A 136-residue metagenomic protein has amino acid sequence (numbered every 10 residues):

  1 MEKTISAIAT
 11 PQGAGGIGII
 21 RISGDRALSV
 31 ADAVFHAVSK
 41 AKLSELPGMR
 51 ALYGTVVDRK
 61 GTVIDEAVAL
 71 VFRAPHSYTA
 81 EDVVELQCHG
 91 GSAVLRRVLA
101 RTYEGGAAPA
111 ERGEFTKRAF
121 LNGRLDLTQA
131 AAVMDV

Functional and structural regions predicted by a protein language model:
M1-V136: A glycine-rich (often HGG/GG-containing) alpha/beta subdomain
